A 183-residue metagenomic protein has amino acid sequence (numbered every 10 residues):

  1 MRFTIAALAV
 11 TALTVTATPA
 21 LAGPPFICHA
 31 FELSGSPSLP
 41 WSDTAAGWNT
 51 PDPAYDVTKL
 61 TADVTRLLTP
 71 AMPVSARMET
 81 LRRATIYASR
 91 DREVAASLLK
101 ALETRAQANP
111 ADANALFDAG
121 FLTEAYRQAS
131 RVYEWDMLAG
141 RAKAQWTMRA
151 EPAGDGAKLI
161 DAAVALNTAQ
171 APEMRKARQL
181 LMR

Functional and structural regions predicted by a protein language model:
M1-I5: Positively charged n-region of N-terminal signal peptides that target proteins for export
A6-T16: Bacterial N-terminal signal peptides
T16, F31-E32, A129: N-terminal low-complexity, intrinsically disordered patches enriched in charged
L21-S42: Short N-terminal segments immediately surrounding and downstream of signal-peptide cleavage
S36-T44, T58, A62, R66-Y87 (+2 more regions): Amphipathic alpha-helical repeat scaffolds of TPR domains
W48-A62, I86-A101, Y133-A157: Helix-turn-helix repeat elements of alpha-solenoid scaffolds
A101-Q107: Short secondary-structure capping micro-motifs at structural edges
